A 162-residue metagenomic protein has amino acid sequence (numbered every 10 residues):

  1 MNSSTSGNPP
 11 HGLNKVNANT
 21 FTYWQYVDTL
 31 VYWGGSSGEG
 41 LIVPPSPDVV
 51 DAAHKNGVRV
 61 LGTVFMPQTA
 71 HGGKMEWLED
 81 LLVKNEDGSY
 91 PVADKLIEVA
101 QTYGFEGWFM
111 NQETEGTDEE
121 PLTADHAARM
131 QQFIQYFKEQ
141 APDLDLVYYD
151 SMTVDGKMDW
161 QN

Functional and structural regions predicted by a protein language model:
M1-N162: Chitinase-like catalytic core of GlcNAc-active glycosidases
